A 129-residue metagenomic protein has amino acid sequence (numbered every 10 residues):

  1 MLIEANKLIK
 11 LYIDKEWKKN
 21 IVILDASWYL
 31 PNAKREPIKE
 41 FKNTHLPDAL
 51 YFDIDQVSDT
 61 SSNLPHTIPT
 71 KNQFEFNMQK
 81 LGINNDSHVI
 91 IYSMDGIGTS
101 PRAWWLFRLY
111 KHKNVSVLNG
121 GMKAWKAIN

Functional and structural regions predicted by a protein language model:
M1-N129: Cytosolic catalytic domains that perform sulfur/thiol-centered chemistry
